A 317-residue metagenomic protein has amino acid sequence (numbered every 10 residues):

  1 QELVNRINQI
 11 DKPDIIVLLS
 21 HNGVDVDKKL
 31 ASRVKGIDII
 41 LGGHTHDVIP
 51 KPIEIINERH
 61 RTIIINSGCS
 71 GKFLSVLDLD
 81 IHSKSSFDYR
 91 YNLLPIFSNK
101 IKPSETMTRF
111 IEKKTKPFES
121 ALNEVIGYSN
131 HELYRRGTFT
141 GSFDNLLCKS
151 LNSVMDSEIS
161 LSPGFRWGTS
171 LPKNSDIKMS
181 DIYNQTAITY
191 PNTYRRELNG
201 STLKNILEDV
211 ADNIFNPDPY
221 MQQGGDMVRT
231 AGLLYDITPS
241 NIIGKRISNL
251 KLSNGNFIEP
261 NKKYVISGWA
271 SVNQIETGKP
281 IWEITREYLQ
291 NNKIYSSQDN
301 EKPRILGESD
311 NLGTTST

Functional and structural regions predicted by a protein language model:
Q1-S98, T106, T138-S150, S160 (+4 more regions): Acidic, metal/ion-coordinating pockets
V17, V34-K35, G42-I49, Y128-H131 (+3 more regions): A generic short-segment signal for beta-strand/edge and adjacent turn/coil regions
V26, S129, N254: Glycine-rich, flexible loop/turn motifs
K28, D47-V48, F73, A121-V125 (+5 more regions): Basic, gly/Ser/Thr/Pro-rich low-complexity segments located predominantly at protein N termini
N57, S129, D181-Q185: A generic structural signal for ordered alpha-helices
T62, L146-K149, S153-T317: Feature captures C-terminal
Y89, P95-K178: Hard-cation-handling environments
